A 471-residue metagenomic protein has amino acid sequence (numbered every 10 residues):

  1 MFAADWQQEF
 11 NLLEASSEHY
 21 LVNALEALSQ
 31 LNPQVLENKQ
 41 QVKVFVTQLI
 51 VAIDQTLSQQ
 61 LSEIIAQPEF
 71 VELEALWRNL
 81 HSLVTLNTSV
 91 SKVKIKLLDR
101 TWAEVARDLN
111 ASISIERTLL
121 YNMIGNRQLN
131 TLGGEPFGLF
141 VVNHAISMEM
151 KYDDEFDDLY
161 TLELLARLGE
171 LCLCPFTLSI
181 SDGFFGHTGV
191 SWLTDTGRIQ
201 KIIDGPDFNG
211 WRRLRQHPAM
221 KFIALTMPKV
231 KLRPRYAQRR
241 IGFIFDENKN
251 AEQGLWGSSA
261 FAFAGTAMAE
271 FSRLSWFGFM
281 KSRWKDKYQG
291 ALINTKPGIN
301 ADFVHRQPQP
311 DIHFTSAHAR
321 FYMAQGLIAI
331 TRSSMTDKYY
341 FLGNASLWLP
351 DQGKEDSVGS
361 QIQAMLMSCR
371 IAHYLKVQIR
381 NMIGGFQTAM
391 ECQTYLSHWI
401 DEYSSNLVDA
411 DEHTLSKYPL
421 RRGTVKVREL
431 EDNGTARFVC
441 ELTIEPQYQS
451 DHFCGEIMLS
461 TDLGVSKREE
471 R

Functional and structural regions predicted by a protein language model:
M1-A106, N110: N-terminal-proximal low-complexity accessory segments that begin disordered and transition into the first
T56, Q60, L76-L83, L168 (+3 more regions): Generic, well-ordered alpha-helical scaffold segments in large soluble proteins
A75-W77, S91-W102, V408-E431: Long, charged, glycine-rich C-terminal linkers/tails
L76, A111-N126, D153-L168: Well-ordered, non-membrane alpha-helical segments in soluble/globular domains
L129-V304: Extended, regular secondary-structure scaffolds
F245-E391, Y395, S404, G455-E456: Long, contiguous, structured domain-core segments that constitute the functional module of a protein
E391-S416: Short, hydrophobic/π-rich interface segment
T424-R471: C-terminal edge-of-domain segments
